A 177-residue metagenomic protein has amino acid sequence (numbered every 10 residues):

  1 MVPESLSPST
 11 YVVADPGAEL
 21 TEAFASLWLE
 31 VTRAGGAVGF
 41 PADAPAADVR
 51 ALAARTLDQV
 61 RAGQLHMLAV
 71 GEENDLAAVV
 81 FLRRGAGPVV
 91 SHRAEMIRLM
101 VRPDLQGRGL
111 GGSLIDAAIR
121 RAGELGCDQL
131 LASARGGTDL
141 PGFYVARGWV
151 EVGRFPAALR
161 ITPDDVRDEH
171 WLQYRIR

Functional and structural regions predicted by a protein language model:
M1-S9, R177: Short, low-complexity, intrinsically disordered N-terminal peptides in bacterial proteins
Y11-R98, R102, I115-A117, R121 (+1 more regions): Acetyl-CoA-dependent GNAT
L65, R167-W171: Short hydrophobic/aromatic beta-strand or adjacent loop that forms the aromatic wall/cage of a ligand/substrate-binding
V90-R93, D164-D168: A generic structural micro-feature
P103-Q106, L130-P141, A158-P163: Conserved beta-strand-loop-alpha-helix junction that forms the acyl-donor binding cleft
G109-G111: Conserved G/P- and acidic residue-centered "switch" motifs that form tight phosphate/ATP-binding loops in soluble
I115, A122-R135: Conserved GNAT acetyl-CoA-binding A-motif
V145-F155: Conserved acetyl-CoA-binding loop of GNAT-fold acetyltransferases
